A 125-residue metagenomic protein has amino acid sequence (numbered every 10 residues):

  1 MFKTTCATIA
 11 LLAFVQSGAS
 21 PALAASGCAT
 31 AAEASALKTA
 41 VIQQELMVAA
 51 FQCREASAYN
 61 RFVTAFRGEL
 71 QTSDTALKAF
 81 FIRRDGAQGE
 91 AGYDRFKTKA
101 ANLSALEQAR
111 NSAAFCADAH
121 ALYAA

Functional and structural regions predicted by a protein language model:
M1-T8: Bacterial N-terminal signal peptides that target proteins for export
T8-S17: Bacterial N-terminal signal peptides
G18-A25: Sec/Tat signal peptide C-region and signal peptidase I cleavage site
A22, M47, A109-R110: Processing junctions and N-termini across compartments
A25-R61: Immediate post-signal-peptide N-terminus of mature secreted/exported proteins
F66-A125: Compact alpha-helical subdomains of small soluble proteins
